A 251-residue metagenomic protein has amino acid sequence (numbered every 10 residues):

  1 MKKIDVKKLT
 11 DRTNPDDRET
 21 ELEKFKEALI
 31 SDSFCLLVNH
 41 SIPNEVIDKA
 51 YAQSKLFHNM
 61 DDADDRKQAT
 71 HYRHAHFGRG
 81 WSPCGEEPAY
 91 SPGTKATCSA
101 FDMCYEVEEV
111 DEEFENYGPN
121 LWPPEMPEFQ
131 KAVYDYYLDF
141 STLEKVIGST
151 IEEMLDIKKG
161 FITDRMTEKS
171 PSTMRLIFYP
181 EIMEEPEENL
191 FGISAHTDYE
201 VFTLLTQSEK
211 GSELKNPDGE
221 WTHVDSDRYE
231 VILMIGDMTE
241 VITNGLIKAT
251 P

Functional and structural regions predicted by a protein language model:
M1-P251: Peripheral, non-catalytic segments flanking oxidoreductase cores
